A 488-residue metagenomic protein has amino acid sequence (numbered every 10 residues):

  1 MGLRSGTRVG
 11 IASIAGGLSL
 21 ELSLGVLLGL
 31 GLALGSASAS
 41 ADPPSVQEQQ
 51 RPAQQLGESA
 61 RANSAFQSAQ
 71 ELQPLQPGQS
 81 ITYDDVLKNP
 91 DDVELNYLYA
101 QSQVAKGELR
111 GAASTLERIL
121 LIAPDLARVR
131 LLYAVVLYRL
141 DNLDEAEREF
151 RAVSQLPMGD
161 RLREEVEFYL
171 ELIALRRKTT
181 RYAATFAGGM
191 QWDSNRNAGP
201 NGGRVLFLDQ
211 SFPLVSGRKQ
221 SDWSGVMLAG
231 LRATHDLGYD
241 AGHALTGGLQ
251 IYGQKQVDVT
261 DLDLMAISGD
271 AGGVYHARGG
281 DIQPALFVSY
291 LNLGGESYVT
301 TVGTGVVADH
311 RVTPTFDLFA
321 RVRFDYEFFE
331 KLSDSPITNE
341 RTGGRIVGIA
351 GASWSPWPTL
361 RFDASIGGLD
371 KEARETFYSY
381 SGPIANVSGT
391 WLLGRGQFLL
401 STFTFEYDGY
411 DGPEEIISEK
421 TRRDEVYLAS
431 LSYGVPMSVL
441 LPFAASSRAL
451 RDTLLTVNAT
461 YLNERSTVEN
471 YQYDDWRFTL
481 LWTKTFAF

Functional and structural regions predicted by a protein language model:
M1-G17: N-terminal secretory signal peptides that target proteins for export/translocation
A15-G35: Bacterial N-terminal signal peptides
A37-A41: Boundary at the C-terminal end of the N-terminal hydrophobic targeting segment
D42-Q76, S80-L87, Q101-G107, R118-L126 (+1 more regions): Gram-negative and organellar
D91: N-terminal/domain-start segments enriched in small and hydrophobic, helix-friendly residues, covering either
S114-L116: Short, charged early-sequence alpha-helical segments and their helix-coil boundaries
